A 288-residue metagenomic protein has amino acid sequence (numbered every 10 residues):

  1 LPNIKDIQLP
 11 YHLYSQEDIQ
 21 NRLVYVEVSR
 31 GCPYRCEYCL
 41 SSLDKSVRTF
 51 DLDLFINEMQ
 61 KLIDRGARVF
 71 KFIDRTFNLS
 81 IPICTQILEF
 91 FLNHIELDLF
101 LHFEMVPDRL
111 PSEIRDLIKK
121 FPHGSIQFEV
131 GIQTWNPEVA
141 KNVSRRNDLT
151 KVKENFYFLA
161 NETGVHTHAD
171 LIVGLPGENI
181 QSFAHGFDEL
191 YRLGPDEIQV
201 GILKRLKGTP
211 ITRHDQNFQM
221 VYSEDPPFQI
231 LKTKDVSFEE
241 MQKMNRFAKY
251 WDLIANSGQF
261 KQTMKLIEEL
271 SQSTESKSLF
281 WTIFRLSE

Functional and structural regions predicted by a protein language model:
L1-P2: Glycine-rich beta-alpha loop elements in corrinoid/cobalamin-binding modules across cobalamin-dependent enzymes
Q8-N161: Radical SAM [4Fe-4S] cluster-binding motif and immediate context
C32, K234, M241-K243, F284 (+1 more regions): Intrinsically disordered, low-complexity segments used for protein-protein interactions
R35-Y38, D64-V69, M220-F228, Q259-T263 (+1 more regions): Short acidic (Asp/Glu) and glycine-rich catalytic loops that position anionic groups and cofactors
I81, N93-R109, E113-K277: A structural motif corresponding to the C-terminal lobe/cap of the Radical SAM core domain
T274-E288: Terminal or standalone catalytic/regulatory effector modules within metabolic enzymes and repeat proteins
